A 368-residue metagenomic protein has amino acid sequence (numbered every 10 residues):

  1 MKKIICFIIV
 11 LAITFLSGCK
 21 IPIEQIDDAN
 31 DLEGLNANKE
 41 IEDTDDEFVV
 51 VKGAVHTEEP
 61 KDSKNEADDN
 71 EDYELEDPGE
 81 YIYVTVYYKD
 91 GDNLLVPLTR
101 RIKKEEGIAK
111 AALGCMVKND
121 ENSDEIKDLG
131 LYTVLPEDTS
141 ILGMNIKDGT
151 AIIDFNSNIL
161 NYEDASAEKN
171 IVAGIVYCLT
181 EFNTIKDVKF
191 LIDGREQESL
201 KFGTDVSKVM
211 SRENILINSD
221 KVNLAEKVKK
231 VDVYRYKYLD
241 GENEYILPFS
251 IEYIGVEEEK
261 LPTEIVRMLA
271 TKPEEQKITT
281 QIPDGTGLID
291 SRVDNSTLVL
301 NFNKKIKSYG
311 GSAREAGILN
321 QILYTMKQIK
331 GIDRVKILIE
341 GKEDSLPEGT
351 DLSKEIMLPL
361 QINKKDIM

Functional and structural regions predicted by a protein language model:
K2-M368: Bimodal "functional hotspot" detector
